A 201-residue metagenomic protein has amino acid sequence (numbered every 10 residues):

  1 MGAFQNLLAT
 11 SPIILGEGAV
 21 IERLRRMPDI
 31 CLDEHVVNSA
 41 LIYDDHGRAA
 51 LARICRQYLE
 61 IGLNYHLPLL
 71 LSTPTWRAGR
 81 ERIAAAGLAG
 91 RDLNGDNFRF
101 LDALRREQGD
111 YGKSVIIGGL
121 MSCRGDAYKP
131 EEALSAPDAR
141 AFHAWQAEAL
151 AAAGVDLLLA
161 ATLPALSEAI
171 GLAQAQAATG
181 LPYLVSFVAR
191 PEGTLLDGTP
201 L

Functional and structural regions predicted by a protein language model:
M1-L201: Domain-level signal for soluble alpha/beta catalytic cores
